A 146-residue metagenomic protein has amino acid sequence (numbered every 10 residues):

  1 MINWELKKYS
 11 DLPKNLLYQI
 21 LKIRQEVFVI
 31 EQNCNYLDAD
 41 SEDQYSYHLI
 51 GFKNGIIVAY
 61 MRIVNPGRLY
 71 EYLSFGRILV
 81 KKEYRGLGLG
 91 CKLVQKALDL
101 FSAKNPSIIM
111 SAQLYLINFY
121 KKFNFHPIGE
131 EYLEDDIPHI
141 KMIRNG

Functional and structural regions predicted by a protein language model:
M1-D38, D43-H48, F52-I57: Short amphipathic alpha-helix that is part of the acyltransferase structural core
R24, Y120, F125: Conserved active-site tyrosine of GNAT-family acetyltransferases
I50, I56-P66, Y72-S74, L79: Conserved beta-strand in the GNAT
P66-F75, R85, K104, D136-H139: A conserved beta-turn-beta hairpin within the catalytic core of GNAT-like acetyltransferases that forms part
V80, G86-D99: Conserved acetyl-CoA-binding loop-helix of GNAT-fold acetyltransferases
V94, D99-Q113: Conserved GNAT acetyl-CoA-binding A-motif
I108-K121, L133-D136: Conserved beta-strand-loop-alpha-helix junction that forms the acyl-donor binding cleft
H126-K141: Conserved catalytic-core motifs of GNAT/GCN5-like acyltransferases
